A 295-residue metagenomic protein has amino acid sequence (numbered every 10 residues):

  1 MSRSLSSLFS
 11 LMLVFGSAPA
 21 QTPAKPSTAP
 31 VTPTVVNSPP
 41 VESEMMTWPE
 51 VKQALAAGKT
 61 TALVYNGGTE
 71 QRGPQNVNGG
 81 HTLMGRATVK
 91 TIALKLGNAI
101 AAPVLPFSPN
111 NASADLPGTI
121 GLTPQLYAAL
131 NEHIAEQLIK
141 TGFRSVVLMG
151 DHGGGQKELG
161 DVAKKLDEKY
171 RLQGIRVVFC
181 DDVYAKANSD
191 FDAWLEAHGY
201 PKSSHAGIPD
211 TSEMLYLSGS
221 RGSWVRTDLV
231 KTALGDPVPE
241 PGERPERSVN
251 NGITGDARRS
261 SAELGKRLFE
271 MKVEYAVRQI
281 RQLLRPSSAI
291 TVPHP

Functional and structural regions predicted by a protein language model:
M1-S4: Positively charged n-region of N-terminal signal peptides that target proteins for export
S6-S17: Bacterial N-terminal signal peptides
Q21-Q125, A129-V147, D151-P295: Extended, histidine- and acidic-residue-enriched regions that form the cofactor-binding/catalytic faces
